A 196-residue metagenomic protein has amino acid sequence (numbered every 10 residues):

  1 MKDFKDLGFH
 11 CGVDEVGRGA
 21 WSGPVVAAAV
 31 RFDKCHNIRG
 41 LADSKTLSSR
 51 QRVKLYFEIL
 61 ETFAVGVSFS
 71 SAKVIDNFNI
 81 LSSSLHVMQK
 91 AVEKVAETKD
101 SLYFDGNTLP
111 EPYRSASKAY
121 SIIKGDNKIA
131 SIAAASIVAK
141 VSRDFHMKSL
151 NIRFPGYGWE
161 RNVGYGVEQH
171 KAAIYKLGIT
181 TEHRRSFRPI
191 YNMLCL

Functional and structural regions predicted by a protein language model:
M1-L196: RNase H-like, Mg2+-dependent phosphodiesterase core, and more generally RNA phosphate-backbone-engaging helix-loop
